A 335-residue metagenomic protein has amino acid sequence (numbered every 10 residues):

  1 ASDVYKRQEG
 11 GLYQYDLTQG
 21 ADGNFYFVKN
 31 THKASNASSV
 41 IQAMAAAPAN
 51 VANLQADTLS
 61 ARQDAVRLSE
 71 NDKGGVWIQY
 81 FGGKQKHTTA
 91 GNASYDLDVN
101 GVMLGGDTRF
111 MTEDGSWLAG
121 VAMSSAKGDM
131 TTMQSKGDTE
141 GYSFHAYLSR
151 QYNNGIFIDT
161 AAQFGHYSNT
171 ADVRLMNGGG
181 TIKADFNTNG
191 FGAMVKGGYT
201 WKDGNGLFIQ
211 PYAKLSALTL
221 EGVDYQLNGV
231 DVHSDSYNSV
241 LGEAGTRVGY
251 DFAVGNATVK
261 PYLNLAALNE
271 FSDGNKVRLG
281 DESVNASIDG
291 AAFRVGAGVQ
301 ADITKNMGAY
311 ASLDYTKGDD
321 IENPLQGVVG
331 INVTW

Functional and structural regions predicted by a protein language model:
A1-Y5: Short, small-residue-biased leader/transition segments that mark boundaries at the very start of proteins
K6-T31: Low-complexity acidic/polar repeat-biased segments
V28-N205, D314, D319: Outer membrane beta-barrel translocator domains of Type V secretion systems
G74-I78, W117-V121, A146, I156-A162 (+7 more regions): Transmembrane beta-strands of outer-membrane beta-barrel proteins
G83, S124-D129, S216-L218, A266-E270: Short, internal active-site loops enriched in acidic
T132, T170-L175, A217-D224, S272: Short, surface-exposed loop/turn segments at secondary-structure boundaries that line and modulate
H145, D203, T219, N228-W335: Outer membrane beta-barrel transmembrane domains
N177-I182, L227-H233: Short helix/strand-bridging catalytic loops that position acidic/His residues to coordinate divalent metals and engage
